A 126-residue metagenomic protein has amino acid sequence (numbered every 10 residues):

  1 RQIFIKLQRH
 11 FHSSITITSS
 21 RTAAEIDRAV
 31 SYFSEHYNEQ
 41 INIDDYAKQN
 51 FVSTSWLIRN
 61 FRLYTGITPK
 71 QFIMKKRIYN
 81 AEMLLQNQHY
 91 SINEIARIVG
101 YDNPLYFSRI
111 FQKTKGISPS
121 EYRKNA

Functional and structural regions predicted by a protein language model:
R1-I17, A24, R28, W56: An amphipathic alpha-helical interaction segment
F4-F11, F33, F61, L85: Hydrophobic recognition helices of helix-based DNA-binding modules
D27-S31, E35, Q40, D44 (+2 more regions): Terminal helix-turn-helix DNA-binding modules in bacterial transcription factors
I41, N50-F51: Histidine/lysine/aspartate-rich catalytic loop segments that bind and position anionic ligands
Q49-N50, F61, V99, F111: Core residues of bacterial helix-turn-helix
T54-S55, R59, N103-L105: The DNA-contacting recognition helix of HTH DNA-binding domains and analogous helical DNA-recognition elements
